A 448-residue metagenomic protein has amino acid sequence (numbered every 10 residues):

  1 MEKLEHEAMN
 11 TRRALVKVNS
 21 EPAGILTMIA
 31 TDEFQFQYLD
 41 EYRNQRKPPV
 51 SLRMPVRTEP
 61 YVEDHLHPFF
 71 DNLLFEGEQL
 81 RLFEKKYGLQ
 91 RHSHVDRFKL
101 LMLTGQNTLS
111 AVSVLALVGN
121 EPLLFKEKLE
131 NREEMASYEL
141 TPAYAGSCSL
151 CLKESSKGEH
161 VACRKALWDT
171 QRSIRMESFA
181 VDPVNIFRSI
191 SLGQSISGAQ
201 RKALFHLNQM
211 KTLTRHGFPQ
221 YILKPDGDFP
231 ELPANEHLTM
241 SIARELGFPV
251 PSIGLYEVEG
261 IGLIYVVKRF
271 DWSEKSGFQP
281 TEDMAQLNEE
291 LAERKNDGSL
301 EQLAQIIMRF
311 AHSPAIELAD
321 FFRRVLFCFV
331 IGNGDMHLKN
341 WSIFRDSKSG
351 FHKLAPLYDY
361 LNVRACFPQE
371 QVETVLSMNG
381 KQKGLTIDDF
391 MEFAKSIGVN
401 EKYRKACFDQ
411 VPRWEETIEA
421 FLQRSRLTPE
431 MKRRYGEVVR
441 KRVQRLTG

Functional and structural regions predicted by a protein language model:
M1-L338, S342-G448: Phosphate/dinucleotide-binding and metal-coordinating scaffold of catalytic cores in nucleotide-dependent enzymes
